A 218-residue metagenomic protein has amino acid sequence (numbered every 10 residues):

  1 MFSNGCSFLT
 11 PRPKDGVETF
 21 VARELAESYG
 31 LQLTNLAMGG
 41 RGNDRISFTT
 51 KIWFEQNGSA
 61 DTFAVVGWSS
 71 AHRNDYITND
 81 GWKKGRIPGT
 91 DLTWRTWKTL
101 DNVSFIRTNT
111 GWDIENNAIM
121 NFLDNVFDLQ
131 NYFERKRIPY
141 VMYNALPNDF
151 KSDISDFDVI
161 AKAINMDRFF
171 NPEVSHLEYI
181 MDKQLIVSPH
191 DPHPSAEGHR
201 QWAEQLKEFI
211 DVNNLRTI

Functional and structural regions predicted by a protein language model:
M1-T49, Q56, Q201: Serine-esterase "nucleophile elbow" of acetyl-processing enzymes
K51-I218: Alpha-helical cap/lid subdomain in secreted, periplasmic, or secretory-pathway luminal O-acyl-processing enzymes
